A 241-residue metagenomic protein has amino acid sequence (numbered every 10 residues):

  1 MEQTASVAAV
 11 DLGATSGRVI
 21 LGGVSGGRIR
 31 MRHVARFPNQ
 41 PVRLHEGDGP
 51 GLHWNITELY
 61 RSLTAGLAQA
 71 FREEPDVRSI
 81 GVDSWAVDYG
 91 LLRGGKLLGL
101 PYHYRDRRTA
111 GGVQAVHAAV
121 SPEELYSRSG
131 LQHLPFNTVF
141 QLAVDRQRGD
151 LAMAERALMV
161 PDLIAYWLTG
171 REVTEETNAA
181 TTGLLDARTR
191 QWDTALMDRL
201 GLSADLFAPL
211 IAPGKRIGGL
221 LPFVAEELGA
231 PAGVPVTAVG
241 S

Functional and structural regions predicted by a protein language model:
M1-G99, S127, P209, A225-P235: N-terminal glycine/serine-rich phosphate-binding loop of ATP-dependent small-molecule kinases, especially carbohydrate
A68-S241: Glycine-rich phosphate-binding/catalytic subdomain of phosphoryl-transfer and nucleotide/sugar-phosphate-processing
